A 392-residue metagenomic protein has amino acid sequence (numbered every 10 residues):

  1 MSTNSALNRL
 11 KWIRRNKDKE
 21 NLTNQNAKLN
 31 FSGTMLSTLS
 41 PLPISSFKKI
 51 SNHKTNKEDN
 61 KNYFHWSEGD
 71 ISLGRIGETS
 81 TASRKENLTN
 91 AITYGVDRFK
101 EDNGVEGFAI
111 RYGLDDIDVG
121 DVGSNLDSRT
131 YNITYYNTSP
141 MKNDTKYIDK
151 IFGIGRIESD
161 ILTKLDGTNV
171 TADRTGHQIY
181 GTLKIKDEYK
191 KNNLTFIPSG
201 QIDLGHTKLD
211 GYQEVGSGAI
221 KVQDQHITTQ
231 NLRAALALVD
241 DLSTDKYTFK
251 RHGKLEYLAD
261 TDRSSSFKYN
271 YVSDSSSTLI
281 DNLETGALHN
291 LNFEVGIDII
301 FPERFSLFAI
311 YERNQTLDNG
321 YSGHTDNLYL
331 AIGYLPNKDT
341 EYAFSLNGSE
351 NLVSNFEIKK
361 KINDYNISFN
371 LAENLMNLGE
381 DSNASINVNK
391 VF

Functional and structural regions predicted by a protein language model:
M1-H53: Long, low-complexity repeat tracts used as extracellular stalks/passenger repeats and O-glycosylation platforms
M1-W12, N16, D59-F392: Membrane translocator/pore-forming domains, dominated by Gram-negative outer-membrane beta-barrels
N52-N60: Short boundary motifs at domain starts and secondary-structure transition points
